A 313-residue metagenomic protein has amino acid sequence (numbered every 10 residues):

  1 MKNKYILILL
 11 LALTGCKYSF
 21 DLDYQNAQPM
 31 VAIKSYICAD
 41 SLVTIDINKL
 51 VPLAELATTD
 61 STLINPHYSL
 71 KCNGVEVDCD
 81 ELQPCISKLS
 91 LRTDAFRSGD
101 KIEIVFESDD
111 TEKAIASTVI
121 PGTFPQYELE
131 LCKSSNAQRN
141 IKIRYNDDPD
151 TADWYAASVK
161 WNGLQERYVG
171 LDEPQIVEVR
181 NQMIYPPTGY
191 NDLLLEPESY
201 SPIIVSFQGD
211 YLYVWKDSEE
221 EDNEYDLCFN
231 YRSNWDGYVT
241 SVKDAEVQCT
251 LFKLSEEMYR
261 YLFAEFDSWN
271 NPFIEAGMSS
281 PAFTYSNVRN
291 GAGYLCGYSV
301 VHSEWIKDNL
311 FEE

Functional and structural regions predicted by a protein language model:
M1-Y5, Y18: Positively charged n-region of N-terminal signal peptides that target proteins for export
K4-L13: Sec-dependent N-terminal signal peptides
K17-H67, K71-E313: A sequence/structural signal for flexible, mid-protein segments enriched in small/helix-disrupting residues
